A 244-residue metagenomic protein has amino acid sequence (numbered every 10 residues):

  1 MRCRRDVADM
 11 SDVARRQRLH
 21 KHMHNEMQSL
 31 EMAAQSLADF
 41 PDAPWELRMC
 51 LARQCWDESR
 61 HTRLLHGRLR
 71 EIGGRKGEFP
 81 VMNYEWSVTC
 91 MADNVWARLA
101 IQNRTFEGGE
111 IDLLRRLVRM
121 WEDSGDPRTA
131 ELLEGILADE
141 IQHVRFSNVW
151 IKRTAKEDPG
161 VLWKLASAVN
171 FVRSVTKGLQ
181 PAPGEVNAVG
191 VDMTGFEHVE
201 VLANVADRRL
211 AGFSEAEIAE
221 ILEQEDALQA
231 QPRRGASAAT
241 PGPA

Functional and structural regions predicted by a protein language model:
M1-A244: Non-heme di-metal
